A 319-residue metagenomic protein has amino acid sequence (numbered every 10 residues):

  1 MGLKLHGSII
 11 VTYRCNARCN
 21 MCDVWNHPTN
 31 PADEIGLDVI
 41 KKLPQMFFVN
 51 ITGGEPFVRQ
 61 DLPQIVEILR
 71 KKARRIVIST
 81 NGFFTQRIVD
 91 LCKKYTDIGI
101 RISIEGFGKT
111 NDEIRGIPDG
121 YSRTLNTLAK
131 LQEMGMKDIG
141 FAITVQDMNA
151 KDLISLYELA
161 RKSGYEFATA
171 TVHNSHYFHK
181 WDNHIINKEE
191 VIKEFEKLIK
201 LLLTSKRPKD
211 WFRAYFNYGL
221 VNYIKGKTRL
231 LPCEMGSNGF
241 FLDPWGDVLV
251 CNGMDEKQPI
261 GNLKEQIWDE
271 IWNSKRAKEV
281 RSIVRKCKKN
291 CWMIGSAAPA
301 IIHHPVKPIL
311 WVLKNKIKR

Functional and structural regions predicted by a protein language model:
M1-G99, H176, E194, H304 (+1 more regions): Conserved alpha-helical substructure of the radical SAM core
M1-L3, L230, D247-R319: Flexible mid-to-C-terminal extensions adjoining Fe-S/redox cofactors in radical SAM and related proteins
I9, Y13-N16, K227, R281 (+1 more regions): Processing junctions and N-termini across compartments
N16, P63, T85, F107-G108 (+3 more regions): Alpha-helix N-cap/helix-start and coil->helix boundary motif
R18, C22, R59, T110 (+3 more regions): Residues that scaffold the ATP/ADP-binding catalytic core of kinase and kinase-like folds
M21, W25-P28, G239, K257 (+2 more regions): Secreted/processed peptides and extracellular or luminal domains of membrane proteins
D23, P44, V89-C92, R115 (+4 more regions): Short, flexible helix/strand-to-coil boundary loops that buttress conserved ligand/catalytic motifs in alpha/beta
P31-D33, I68, K72, I98-E105 (+3 more regions): Radical SAM enzyme [4Fe-4S]-AdoMet core and its adjacent flexible, acidic and glycine-rich loops/tails across
